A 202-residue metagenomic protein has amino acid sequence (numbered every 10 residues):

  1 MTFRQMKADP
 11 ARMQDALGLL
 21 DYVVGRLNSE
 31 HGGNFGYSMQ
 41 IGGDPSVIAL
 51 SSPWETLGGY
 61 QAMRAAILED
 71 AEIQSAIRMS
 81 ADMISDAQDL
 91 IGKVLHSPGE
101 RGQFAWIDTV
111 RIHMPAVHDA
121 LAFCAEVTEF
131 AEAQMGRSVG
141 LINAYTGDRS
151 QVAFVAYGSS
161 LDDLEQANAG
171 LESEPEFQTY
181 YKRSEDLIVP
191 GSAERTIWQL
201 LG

Functional and structural regions predicted by a protein language model:
M1-T179, R183-G202: Short S/T/G/P-rich N-terminal loop/turn motif that feeds into the first structured element of a domain
